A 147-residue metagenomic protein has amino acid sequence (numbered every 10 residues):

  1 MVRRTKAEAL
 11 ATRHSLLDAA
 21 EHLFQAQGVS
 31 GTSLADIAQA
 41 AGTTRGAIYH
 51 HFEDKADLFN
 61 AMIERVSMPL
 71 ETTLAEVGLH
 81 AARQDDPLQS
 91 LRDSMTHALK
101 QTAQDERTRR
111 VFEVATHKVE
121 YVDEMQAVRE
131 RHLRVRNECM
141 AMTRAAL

Functional and structural regions predicted by a protein language model:
M1-R3, F52, H80-A81, M125-R129: A short, mixed-charge helix-start or loop-turn motif at secondary-structure junctions
R4, A11-S15, A19-D57, A61: Helix-turn-helix
S15, A19-A26, T73-H80, V111-V114 (+1 more regions): Solvent-exposed, amphipathic alpha-helical segments
A61, A75-R110: Hydrophobic alpha-helical connector segments
M68-A75, D85, Q89-D93, E124-L147: Amphipathic alpha-helical packing segments from all-alpha helical-bundle domains
S90, A103-E130: Amphipathic alpha-helical segments used for helix-helix packing
